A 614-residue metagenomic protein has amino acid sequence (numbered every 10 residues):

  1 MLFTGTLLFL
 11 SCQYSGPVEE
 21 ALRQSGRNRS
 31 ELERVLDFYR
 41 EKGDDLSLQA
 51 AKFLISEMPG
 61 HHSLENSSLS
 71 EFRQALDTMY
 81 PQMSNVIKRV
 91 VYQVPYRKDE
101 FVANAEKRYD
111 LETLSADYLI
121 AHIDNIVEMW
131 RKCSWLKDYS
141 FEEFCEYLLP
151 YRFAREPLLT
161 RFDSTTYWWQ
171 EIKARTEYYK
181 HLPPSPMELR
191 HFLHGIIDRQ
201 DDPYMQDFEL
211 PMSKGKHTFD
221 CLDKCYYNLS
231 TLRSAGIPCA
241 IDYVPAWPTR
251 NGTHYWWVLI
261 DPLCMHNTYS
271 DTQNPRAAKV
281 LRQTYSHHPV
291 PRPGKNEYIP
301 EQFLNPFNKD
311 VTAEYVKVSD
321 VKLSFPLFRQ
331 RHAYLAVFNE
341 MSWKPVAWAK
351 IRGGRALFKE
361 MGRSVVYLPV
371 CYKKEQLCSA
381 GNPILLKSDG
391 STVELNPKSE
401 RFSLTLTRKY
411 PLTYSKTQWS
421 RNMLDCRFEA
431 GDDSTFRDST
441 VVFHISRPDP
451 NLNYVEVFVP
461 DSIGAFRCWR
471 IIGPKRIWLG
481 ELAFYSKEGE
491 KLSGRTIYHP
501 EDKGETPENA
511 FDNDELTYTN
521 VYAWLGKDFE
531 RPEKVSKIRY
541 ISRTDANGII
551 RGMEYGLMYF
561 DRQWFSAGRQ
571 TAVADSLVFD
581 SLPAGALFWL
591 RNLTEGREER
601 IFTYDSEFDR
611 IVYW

Functional and structural regions predicted by a protein language model:
P17-G26, R40-K42, R175-F192, D201-P211 (+1 more regions): Hydrophobic/aromatic-rich core segments of domains that either
E33-R34, K42-K216, G252: Secondary-structure boundary elements
L304-T312, N382-R408, F608-W614: Extracellular beta-sheet/turn segments enriched in Thr/Pro/Gly and aliphatic residues
K317-L327, L406-Y410, Y414: A short, amphipathic beta-strand motif
S342-G354, G568-A572: Short, acidic Ser/Thr/Gly-rich low-complexity loop/linker segments typical of extracellular and cell-surface proteins
A356-L368, Y372-E375, I463, D580-G585: Short Pro-Gly-centered beta-turn/loop motif in secreted/extracellular proteins
E375-N396, G480-E481, R597-E607: Edge beta-strands of extracellular beta-sandwich domains
R401-A465, R476-I550, Y555, G596-W614: Disordered, acidic Ser/Thr/Pro-rich linker "stalks" and the adjacent N-terminal cap of the next globular domain
